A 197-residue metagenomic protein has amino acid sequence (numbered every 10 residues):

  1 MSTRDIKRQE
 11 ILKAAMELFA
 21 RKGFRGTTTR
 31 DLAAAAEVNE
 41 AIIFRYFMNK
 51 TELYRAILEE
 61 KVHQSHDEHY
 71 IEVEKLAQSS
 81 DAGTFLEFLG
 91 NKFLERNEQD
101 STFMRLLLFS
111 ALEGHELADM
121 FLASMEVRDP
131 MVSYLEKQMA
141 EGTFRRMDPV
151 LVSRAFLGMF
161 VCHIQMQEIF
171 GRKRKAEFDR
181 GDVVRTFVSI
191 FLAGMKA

Functional and structural regions predicted by a protein language model:
M1-I6: N-terminal intrinsically disordered/low-complexity leader segments
K7-M16, L32, I57-K61, S65 (+1 more regions): Generic hydrophobic, amphipathic alpha-helix propensity
E10, L18-E52, A56-I57: Helix-turn-helix
I11-F19, F93, F191: Short hydrophobic clusters on alpha-helical segments that form packing/core surfaces in small helical domains
Y70-Q99, V152-F156: Hydrophobic alpha-helical connector segments
R96-Q99, H115-E141, V150-L151, D182: Amphipathic alpha-helical packing segments from all-alpha helical-bundle domains
N97-A118, M166-F170: Amphipathic alpha-helical segments used for helix-helix packing
M139-V188: Hydrophobic/aromatic-rich alpha-helical bundle segments in the mid-to-C-terminal region
